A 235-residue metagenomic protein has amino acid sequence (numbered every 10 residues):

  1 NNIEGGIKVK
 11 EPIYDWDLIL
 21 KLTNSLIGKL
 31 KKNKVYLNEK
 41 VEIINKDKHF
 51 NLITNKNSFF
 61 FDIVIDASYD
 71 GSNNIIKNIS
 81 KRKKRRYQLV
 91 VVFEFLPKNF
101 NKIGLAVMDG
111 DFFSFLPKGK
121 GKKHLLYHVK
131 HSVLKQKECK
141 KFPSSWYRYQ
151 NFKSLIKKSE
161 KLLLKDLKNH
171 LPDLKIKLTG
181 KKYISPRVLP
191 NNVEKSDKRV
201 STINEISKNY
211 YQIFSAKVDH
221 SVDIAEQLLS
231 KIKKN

Functional and structural regions predicted by a protein language model:
N1-Y36, I43-K48, V193-S196, V200-N204: Flavin (FAD/FMN) cofactor-binding and adjacent substrate-gating region of FAD-dependent oxidoreductase domains
K8-I27, S68-G71, L155-D166, K217-H220: Mid-domain beta-loop-alpha active-site segment that forms a flexible, acidic cofactor/metal-binding surface
K40-F60: Conserved beta-strand-loop-beta-strand element in the redox core of flavoprotein oxidoreductases
I43, G104-L105, S114-L116, T202: Short, surface-exposed charged micro-motifs
F61-M108, K118-K123: Central helical "cap/lid" subdomain
D66, S114-L116, K123-H128, Q212-I213: Short hydrophobic-aromatic micro-motifs
G121-K122, S132-R187: Flavin-binding catalytic cores
K168-N235: C-terminal catalytic lobe of FAD-dependent flavoproteins
